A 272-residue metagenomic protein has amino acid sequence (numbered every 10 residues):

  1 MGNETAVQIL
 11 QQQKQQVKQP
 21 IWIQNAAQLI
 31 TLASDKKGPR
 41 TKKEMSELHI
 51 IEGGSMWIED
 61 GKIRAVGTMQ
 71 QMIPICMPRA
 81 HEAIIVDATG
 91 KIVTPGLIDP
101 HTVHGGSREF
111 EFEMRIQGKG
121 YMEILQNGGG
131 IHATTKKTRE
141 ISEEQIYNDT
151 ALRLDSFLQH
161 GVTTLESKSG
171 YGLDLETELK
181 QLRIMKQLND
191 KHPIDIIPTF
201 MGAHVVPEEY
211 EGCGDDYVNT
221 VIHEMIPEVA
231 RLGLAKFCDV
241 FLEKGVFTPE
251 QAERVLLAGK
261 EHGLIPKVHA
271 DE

Functional and structural regions predicted by a protein language model:
M1-G2, Q11, A27, G259-P266: His/Asp/Glu-enriched, well-ordered alpha-helical/loop segment that forms or immediately abuts the divalent-metal
N3-K14, Q19, I30-T94: Histidine-rich, glycine-flanked metal-binding segment
K18-P20, G53, E82-A83, G90 (+4 more regions): A general structural motif
I23-L29: A short, Gly/Thr-enriched small/hydrophobic beta-strand-prone motif that recurs across taxa
A26, M56, G61, G90 (+6 more regions): Divalent metal-coordination and catalytic microenvironments
R79, A83-D149: Metal-associated gating/positioning segment near the N- to mid-region
H132-A151, D155, T163-E272: Metal-coordinating catalytic core of metallo-dependent amide/deamination hydrolases
